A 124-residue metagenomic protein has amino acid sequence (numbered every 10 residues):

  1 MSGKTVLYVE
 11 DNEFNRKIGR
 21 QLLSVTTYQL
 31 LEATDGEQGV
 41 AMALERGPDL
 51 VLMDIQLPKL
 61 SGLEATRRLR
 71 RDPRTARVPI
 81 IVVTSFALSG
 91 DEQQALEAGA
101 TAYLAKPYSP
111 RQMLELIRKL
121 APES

Functional and structural regions predicted by a protein language model:
E10: Conserved acidic carboxylate
E13-L31: Two-component/phosphorelay signaling modules centered on CheY-like receiver
R46-L52, L57: Active-site beta3 strand of CheY-like receiver
P58, A76, L88, P107: The feature encodes the CheY-like receiver
Y108-I117: C-terminal output helix
